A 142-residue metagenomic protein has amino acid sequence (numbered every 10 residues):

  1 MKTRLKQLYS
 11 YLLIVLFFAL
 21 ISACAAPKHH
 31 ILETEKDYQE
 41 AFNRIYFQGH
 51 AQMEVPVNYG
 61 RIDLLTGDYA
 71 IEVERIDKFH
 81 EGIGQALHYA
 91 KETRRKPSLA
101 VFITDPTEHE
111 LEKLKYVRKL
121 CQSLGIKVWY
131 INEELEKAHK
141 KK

Functional and structural regions predicted by a protein language model:
K2-L12: Bacterial N-terminal signal peptides that target proteins for export
L5, C24-A25: Short Lys/Arg-rich cationic patches that frequently serve as NLS/NoLS or arginine-rich RNA/DNA-binding motifs
Y11-L20: Bacterial N-terminal signal peptides
A25-G67, I76-G84, A90-K91, H109-K127 (+1 more regions): Active-site metal-binding core of divalent-cation-utilizing nuclease and nuclease-like domains
I71-E74, L99-V101: Short catalytic-loop micro-motif centered on adjacent basic/acidic residues
A90-K91, R95-I103: Mid-chain, well-packed structural core segment of small domains
D105-T107: A short acidic, glycine/proline-enriched capping/turn motif at secondary-structure boundaries, especially helix N-cap
